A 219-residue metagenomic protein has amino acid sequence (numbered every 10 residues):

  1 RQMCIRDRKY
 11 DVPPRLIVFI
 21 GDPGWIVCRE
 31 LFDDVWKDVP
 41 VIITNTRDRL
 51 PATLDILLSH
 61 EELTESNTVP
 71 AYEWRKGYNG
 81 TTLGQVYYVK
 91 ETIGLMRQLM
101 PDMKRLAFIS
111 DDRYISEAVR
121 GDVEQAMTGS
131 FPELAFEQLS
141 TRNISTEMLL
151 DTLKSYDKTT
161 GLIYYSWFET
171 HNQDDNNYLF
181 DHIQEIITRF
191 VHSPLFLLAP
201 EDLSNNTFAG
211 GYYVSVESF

Functional and structural regions predicted by a protein language model:
R1-I5: Short, small-residue-biased leader/transition segments that mark boundaries at the very start of proteins
D7-V69: Acidic/His-rich segments in extracytoplasmic proteins that coordinate ligands and/or metal ions
Y10-G21, P40-T44, R105-S110, A135-L139 (+2 more regions): Periplasmic-binding protein-like
P14, Y78-L83, F108-R113, T170-D175 (+1 more regions): Second-shell loop/turn segments in exported
D22-I26, R47-L50, D112-I115, W167-H171 (+1 more regions): Solvent-exposed loop/turn segments at secondary-structure junctions within structured extracellular/periplasmic domains
L54-K90, S204-S218: Short beta-strand elements at the ligand-binding edges of bilobed clamshell
A71-M127: An alpha-beta-alpha
Q138, N143-F219: Membrane-proximal low-complexity regions enriched in glycine and acidic/polar residues
